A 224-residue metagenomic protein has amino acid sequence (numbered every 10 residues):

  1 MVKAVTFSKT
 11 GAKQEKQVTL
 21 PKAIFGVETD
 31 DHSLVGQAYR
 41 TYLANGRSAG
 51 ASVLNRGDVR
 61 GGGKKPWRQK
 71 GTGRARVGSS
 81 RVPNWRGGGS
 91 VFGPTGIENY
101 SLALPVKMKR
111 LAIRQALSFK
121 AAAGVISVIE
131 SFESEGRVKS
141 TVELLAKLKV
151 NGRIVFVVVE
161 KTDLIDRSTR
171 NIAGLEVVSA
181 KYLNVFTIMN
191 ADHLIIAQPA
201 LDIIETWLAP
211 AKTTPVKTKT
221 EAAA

Functional and structural regions predicted by a protein language model:
M1-S48, P94-A224: Extended polybasic, low-complexity segments that bind anionic RNA or targeting/receptor surfaces
E15, S48-S52, T72, V77 (+2 more regions): Generic hydrophobic/packing signal
S33-K70: A short, flexible low-complexity segment enriched in Lys/Arg and Gly/Pro that occurs in N-terminal basic tails
R56-G93: Glycine/serine-rich anion-binding loops at beta->alpha junctions that coordinate negatively charged ligand groups
